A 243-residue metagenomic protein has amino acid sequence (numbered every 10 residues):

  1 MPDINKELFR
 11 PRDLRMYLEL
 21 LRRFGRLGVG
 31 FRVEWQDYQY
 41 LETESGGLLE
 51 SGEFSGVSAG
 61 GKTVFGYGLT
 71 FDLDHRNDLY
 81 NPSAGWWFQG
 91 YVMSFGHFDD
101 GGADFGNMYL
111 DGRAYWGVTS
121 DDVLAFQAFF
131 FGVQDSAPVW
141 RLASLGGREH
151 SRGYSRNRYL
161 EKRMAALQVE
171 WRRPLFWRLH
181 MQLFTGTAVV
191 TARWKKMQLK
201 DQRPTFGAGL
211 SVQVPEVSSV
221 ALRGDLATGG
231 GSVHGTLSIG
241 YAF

Functional and structural regions predicted by a protein language model:
M1-T63, G68, L145-R148, R158-K162 (+2 more regions): Gram-negative/organellar outer-membrane beta-barrel architecture
K6, E53-G60, F65-W177, M181-T187 (+2 more regions): C-terminal outer-membrane beta-barrel translocator/porin domains of Gram-negative envelope proteins and their
M16-R22, V33, L69-L73, L110-A114 (+5 more regions): Residues on the lipid-exposed face of transmembrane beta-strands in outer-membrane beta-barrel proteins
D104, Q202, G231: Short acidic-hydrophobic sequence patches enriched in Asp/Glu that either
V118, Q213-V217: Arginine/glycine-rich "motif VI" loop of SF2 helicases in the C-terminal RecA-like domain
Q198-A208: A short alpha/beta connector and helix-capping loop motif
